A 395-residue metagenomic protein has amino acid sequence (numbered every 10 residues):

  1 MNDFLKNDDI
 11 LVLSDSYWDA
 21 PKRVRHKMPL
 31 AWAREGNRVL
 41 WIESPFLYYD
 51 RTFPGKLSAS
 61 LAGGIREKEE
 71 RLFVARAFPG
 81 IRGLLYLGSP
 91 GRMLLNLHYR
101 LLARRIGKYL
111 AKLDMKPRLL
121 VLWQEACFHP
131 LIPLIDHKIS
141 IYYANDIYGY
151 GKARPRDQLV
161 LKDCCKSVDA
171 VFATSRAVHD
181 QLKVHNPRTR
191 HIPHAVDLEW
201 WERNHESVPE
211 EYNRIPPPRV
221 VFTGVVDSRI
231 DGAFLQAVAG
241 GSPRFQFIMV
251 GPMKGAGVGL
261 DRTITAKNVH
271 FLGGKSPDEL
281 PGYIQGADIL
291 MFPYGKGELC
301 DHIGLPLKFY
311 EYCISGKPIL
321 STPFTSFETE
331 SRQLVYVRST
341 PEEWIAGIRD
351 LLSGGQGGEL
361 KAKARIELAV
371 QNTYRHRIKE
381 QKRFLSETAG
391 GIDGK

Functional and structural regions predicted by a protein language model:
D19-R23, D278-Y283, L290-C313, L320-S331: Nucleotide-sugar-dependent
M28, R104-K112, K152-V171: Membrane-proximal helix-turn-helix segments that form the acceptor-binding/catalytic region of lipid-linked
V168-H191, T329: A short, active-site helix/loop in glycosyltransferases that binds the activated sugar's phosphate group
A177, I192-N204: Carbohydrate-associated surface elements
Y212-I230, L235-A239, F247-V250, V370: Conserved donor-binding/catalytic core segment of Leloir-type glycosyltransferases
V258-G282: Nucleotide-activated donor-binding/catalytic signature segment of Leloir-type glycosyltransferases, i.e., the conserved
L334-E342, D350-Q356: Conserved acidic donor-binding segment of nucleotide-sugar-dependent glycosyltransferases
Q356-T388: A charged, aromatic-enriched C-terminal amphipathic alpha-helix characteristic of glycosyltransferases across folds
